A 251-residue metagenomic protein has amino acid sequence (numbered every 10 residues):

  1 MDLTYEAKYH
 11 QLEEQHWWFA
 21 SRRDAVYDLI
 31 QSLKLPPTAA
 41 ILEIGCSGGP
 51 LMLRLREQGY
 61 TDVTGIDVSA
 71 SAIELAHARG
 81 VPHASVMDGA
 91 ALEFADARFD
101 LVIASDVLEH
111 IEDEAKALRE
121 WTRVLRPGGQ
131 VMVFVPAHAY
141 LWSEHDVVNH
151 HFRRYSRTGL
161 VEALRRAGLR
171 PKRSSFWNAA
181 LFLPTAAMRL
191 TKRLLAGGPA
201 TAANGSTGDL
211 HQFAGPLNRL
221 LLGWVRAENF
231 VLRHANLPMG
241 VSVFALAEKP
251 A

Functional and structural regions predicted by a protein language model:
M1-A97, L101-S105, K116-L118, H211 (+3 more regions): Conserved N-terminal segment of class I S-adenosyl-L-methionine
A7-E13, V131-R153, R157-R165: Short, glycine-/aromatic-enriched active-site segment of Class I SAM-dependent methyltransferases
A91, E109, Y140: Active-site micro-motifs of SAM-dependent methyltransferase domains
E93-A95, E112, S156: GHKL-family ATP-binding catalytic core of two-component histidine kinases
S105-L108, F134: Residues lining the SAM
A115-Q130: A short glycine-rich, Lys/Arg-flanked "PGG" loop and its adjoining helix->strand segment in the class I
L169-A179: Conserved S-adenosyl-L-methionine
L181-A251: A C-terminal cap/extension of S-adenosyl-L-methionine-dependent methyltransferases that defines the acceptor-substrate
